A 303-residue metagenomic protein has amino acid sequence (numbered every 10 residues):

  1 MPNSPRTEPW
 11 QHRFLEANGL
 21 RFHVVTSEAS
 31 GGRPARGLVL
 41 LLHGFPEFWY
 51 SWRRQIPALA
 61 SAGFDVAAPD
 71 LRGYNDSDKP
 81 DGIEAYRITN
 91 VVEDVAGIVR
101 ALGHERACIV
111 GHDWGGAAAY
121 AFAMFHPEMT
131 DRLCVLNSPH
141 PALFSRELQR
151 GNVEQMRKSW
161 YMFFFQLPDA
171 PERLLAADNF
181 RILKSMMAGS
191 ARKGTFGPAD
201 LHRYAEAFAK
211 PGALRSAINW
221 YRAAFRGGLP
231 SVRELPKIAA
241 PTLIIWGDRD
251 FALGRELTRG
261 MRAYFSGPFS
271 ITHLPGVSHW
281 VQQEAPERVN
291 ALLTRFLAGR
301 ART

Functional and structural regions predicted by a protein language model:
M1-Q11, L20-V24, E28-L38, A67 (+5 more regions): Flexible "cap/lid" subdomain of the alpha/beta-hydrolase fold that forms the substrate-access gate
R36, G44-E47: Active-site glycine-rich loops that stabilize anionic/oxyanionic intermediates across multiple enzyme folds
L41-G44, A68: Structural cue for short, hydrophobic secondary-structure segments
P46-R54, V66: Serine-hydrolase catalytic-loop signature spanning alpha/beta hydrolases and amidase-signature enzymes
A60-D70: Active-site machinery of serine-nucleophile hydrolases
V277-P286, N290: Catalytic histidine-centered segment of alpha/beta-hydrolase-like enzymes
